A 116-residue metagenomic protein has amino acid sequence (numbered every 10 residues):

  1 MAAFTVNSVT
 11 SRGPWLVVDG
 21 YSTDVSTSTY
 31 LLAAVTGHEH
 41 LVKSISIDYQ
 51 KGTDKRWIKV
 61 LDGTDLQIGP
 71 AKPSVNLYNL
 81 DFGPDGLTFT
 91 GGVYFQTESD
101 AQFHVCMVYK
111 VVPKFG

Functional and structural regions predicted by a protein language model:
M1-G116: Beta-strand-centric surfaces of beta-sandwich/beta-rich domains
